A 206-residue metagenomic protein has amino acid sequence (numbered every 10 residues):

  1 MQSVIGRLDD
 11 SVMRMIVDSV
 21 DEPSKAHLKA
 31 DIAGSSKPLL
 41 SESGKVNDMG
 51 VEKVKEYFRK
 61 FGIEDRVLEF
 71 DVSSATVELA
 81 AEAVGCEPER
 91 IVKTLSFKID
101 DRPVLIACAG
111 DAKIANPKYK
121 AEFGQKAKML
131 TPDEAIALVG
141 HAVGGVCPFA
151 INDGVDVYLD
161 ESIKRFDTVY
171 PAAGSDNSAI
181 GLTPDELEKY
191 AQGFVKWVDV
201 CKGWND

Functional and structural regions predicted by a protein language model:
M1, M13-M15: Methionine residue identity
G6, D18-V20, V54: Generic early N-terminus positional signal peaking at residue ~5-7
V17-V20, S24, I32, K37-L40: Short, low-complexity, intrinsically disordered N-terminal modules that encode targeting/processing signals
P38, E42-D206: Extended, low-hydrophobicity, polar/charged segments
